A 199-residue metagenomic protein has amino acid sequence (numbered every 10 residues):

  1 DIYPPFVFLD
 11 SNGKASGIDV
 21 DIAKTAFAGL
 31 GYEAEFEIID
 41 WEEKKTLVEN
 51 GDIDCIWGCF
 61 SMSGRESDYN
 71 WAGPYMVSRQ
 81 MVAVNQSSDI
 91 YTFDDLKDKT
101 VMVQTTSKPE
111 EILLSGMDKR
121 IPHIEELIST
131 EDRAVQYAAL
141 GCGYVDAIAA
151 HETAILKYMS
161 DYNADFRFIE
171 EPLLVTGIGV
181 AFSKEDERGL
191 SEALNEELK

Functional and structural regions predicted by a protein language model:
D1, G17, G31, E43 (+7 more regions): Extracytoplasmic
D1, M76-V84, E152, L156 (+1 more regions): Periplasmic-binding protein-like
D1-C59, S67, S129: Extracytoplasmic small-molecule ligand-binding "clamshell" domains of the periplasmic binding protein/Venus flytrap
D1-Y3, E37-E42, G51-S63, Q86 (+3 more regions): Beta->alpha turn/N-cap motifs
F8-N12, A23-E33, P109-T130, M159-N163: Ligand-binding cleft/hinge of the Venus flytrap
G13-D21, I38-E42, V103-S107, T130-A134 (+2 more regions): Soluble non-cytosolic domains of exported or imported proteins
V20-G29, S87-I90, D94-K108, L156 (+1 more regions): Extended ligand-binding regions for polar small-molecule ligands
E43-T46, C59-D68, I112-G116, A139-V175: A ligand-binding cleft/hinge motif common to bilobed small-molecule-binding domains
